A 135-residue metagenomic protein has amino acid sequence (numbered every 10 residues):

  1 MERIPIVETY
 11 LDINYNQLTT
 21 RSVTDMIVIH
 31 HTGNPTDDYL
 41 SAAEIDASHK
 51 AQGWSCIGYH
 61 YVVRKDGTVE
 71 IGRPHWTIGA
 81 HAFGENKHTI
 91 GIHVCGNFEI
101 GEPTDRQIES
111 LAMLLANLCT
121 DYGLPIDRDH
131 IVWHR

Functional and structural regions predicted by a protein language model:
M1-D129: Active-site-adjacent loop/helix surface patches within enzyme catalytic domains that shape the substrate-binding cleft
I131-R135: Histidine-centered catalytic micro-motifs
